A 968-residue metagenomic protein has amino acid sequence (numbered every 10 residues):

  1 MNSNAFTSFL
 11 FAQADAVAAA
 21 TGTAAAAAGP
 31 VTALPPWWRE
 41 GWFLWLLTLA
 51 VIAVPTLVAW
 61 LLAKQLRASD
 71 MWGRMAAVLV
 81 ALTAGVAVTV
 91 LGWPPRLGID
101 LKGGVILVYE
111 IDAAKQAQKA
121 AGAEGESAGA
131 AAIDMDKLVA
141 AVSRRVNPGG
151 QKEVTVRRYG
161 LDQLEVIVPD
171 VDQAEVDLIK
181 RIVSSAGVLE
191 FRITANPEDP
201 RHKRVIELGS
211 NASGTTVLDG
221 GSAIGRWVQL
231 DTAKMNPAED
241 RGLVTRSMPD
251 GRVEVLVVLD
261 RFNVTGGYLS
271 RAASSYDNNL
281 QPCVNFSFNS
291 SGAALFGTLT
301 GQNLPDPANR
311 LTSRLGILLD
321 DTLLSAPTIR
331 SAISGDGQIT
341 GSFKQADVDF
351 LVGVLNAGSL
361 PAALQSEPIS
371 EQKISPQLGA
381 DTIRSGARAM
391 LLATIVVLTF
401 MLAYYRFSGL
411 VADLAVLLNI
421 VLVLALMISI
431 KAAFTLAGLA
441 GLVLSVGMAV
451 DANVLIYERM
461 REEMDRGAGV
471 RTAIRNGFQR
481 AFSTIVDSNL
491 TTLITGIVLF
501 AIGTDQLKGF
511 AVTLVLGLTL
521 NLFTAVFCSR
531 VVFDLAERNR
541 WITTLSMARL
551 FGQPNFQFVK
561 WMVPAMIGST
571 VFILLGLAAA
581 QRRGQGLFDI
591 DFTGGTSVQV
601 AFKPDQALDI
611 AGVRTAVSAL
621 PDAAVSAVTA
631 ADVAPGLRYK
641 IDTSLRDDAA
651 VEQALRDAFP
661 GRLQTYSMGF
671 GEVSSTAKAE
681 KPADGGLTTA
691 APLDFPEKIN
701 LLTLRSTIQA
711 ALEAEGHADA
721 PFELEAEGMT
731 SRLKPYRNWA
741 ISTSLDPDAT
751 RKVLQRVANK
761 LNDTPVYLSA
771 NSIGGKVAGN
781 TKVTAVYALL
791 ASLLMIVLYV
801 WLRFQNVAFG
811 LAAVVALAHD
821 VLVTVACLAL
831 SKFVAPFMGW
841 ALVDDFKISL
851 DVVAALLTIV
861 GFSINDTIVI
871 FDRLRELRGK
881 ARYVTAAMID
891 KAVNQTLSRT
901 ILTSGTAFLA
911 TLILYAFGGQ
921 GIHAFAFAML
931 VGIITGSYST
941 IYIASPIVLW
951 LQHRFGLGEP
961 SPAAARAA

Functional and structural regions predicted by a protein language model:
V17-F43, V166, G335-Q338, D347-L392 (+3 more regions): Juxtamembrane "pre-transmembrane" interface segments
P55, W60-R67, A81-A120, G552-Q606: Transmembrane helices with small-residue packing motifs
L57-M71, N285, S291-L311, L315 (+5 more regions): Interfacial segments of transmembrane alpha-helices in multi-pass membrane proteins
R74-V86, L410-K431, L442-A449, F510-A525 (+3 more regions): Small-residue-enriched core segments of transmembrane alpha-helices in multipass membrane transport and channel
A117-T328, D647-A720, P765, K776-G779 (+2 more regions): Non-transmembrane, solvent-exposed regions of membrane trafficking/translocation machinery
V142, P376-V397, V416, M448 (+13 more regions): Pore- and gate-forming transmembrane helices of large, multi-pass membrane proteins
L418, A425-L426, E462-F572, I889-D890 (+2 more regions): Hydrophobic alpha-helical transmembrane segments of membrane transport and translocation systems, primarily multi-pass
G447-S488, D534-W541, A829-L902, I943-A944 (+1 more regions): Cytosolic juxtamembrane regions of multi-pass inner-membrane proteins
